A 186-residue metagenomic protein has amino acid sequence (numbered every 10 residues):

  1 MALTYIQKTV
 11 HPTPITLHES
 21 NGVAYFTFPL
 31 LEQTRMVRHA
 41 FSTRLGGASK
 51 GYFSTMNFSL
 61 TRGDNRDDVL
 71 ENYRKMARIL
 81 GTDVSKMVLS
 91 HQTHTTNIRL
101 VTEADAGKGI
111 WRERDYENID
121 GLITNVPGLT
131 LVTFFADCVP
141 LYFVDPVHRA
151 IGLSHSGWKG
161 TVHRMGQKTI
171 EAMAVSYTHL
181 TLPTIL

Functional and structural regions predicted by a protein language model:
A2-L182: Active-site microenvironment for binding and transforming phosphate-containing groups
